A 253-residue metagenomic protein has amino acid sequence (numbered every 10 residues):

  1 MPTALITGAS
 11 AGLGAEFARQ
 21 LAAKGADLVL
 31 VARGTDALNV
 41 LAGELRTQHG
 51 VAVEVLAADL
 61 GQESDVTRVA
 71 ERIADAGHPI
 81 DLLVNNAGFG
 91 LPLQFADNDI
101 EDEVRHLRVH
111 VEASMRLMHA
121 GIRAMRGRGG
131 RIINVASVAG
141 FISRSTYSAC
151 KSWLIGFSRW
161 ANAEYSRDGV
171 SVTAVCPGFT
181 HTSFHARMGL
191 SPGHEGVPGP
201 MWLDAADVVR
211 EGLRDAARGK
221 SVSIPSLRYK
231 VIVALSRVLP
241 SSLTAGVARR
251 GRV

Functional and structural regions predicted by a protein language model:
S10-A11: Conserved glycine-rich cofactor-binding loop
K24-L41: Conserved glycine-rich Rossmann-like NAD(P)H-binding loop of the short-chain dehydrogenase/reductase
N86-L91: Conserved NAD(P)H cofactor-binding loop of Rossmann-fold oxidoreductase domains
Q94-A96, D102-L107: Substrate-binding pocket helix/loop in short-chain dehydrogenase/reductase
M118, C150-W153: Active-site helix of classical SDR
S137: Residue(s) in the substrate-gating loop at a strand-loop-helix junction that position the organic substrate next
A174, E195-I232: C-terminal helical subdomain
